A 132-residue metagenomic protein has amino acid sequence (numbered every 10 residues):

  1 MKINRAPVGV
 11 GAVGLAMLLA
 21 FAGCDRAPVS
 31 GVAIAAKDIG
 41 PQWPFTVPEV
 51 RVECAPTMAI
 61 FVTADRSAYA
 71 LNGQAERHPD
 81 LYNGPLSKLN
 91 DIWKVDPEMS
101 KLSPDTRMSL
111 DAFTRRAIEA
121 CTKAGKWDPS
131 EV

Functional and structural regions predicted by a protein language model:
M1-V13: Bacterial N-terminal signal peptides that target proteins for export
V13, P41-W43, L110: Residues embedded in well-ordered secondary-structure elements
L18, T46-P48, R115: Processing junctions and N-termini across compartments
A20-G23: C-terminal motif of bacterial Sec signal peptides marking the signal peptidase cleavage site
D25-A27: Bacterial signal peptide processing site
A33-Y82: Short N-proximal segments of mature Sec-exported proteins
P85-V132: C-terminal partner/receptor-binding element of secreted or periplasmic proteins
